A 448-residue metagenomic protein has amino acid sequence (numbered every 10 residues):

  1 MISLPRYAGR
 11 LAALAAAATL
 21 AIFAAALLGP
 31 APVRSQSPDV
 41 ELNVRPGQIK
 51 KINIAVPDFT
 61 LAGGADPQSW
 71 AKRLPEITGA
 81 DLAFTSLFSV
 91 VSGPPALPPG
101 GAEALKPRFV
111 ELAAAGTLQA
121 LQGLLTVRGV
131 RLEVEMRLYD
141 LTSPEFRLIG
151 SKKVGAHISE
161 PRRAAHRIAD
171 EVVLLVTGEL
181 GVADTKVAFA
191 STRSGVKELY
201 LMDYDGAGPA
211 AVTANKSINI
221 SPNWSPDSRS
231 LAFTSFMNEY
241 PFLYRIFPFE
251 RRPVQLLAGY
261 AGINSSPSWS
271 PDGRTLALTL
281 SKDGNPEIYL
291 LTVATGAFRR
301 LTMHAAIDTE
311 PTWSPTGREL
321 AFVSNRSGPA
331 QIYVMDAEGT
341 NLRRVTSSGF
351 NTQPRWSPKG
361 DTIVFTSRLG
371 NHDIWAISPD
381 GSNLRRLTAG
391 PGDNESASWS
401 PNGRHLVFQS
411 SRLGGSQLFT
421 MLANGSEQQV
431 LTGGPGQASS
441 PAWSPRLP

Functional and structural regions predicted by a protein language model:
A13-G29: Bacterial N-terminal signal peptides
P38-V110, L121-V127: Short beta-strand->alpha-helix linker/helix-N-cap micro-motif that forms a surface specificity/interaction loop
E103-E171: Amphipathic beta-strand/beta-sheet edge segments enriched in Tyr/Trp
R131-E133, G195-Y200, Y240-Y244, N285-Y289 (+3 more regions): Structural motif
G181-A183, P226-D227, P271-D272, P315-T316 (+3 more regions): Residue-level detector of Asp-centered blade-edge/turn motifs that repeat once per structural unit in beta-propeller
V187, L231, G273-A277, G317-A321 (+2 more regions): Hydrophobic beta-strand positions that form the internal "hydrophobic ladder" of WD40/Gbeta-like beta-propeller blades
D203-I220, I246-S265, L291-T309, M335-F350 (+2 more regions): Multi-bladed beta-propeller domains
